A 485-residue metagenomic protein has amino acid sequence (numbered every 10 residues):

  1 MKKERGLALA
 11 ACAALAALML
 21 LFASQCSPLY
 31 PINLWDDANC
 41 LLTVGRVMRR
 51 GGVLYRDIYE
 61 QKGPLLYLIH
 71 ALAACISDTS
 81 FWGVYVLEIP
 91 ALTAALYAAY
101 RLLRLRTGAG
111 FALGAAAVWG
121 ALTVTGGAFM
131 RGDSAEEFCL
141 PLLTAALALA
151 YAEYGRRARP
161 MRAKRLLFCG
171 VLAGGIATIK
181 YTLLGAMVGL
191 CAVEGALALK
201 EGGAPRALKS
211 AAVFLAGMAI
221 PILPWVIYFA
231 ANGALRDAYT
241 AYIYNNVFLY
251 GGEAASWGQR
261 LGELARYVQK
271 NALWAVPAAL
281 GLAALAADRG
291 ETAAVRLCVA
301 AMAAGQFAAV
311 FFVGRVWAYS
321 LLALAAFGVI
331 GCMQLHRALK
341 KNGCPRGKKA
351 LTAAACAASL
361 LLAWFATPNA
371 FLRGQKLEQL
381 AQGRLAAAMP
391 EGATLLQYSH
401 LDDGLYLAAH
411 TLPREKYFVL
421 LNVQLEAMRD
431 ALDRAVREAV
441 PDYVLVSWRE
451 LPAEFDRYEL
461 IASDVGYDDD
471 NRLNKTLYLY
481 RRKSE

Functional and structural regions predicted by a protein language model:
K2, A186-A219, A287, A338: Perimembrane helix-loop-helix junctions
K2, Y97, Q269-R296, A300-Q306: Hydrophobic, aromatic-rich transmembrane alpha-helices and their immediate juxtamembrane boundary segments
V86-R106, A121, A145: Transmembrane-helix motifs of polytopic, lipid-linked glycan transferases
A99-V124, L140, A158-R159, K164: Transmembrane-helix signature of polytopic, membrane-embedded enzymes that assemble or transfer cell-envelope glycans
T107-G110, T144-F168, K200, W274-A294 (+1 more regions): Membrane-interface transmembrane helices that cradle and orient dolichyl/undecaprenyl
R162-Y181, M187-A192, A216, I220 (+1 more regions): Membrane-interface alpha helices of multi-pass inner-membrane proteins
G185, F307-C344: Hydrophobic/aromatic-rich transmembrane helices and adjacent perimembrane loops
A192, F371-E426, L432-P452: Short periplasmic/luminal acceptor-recognition loop of GT-C membrane glycosyltransferases, typified by
